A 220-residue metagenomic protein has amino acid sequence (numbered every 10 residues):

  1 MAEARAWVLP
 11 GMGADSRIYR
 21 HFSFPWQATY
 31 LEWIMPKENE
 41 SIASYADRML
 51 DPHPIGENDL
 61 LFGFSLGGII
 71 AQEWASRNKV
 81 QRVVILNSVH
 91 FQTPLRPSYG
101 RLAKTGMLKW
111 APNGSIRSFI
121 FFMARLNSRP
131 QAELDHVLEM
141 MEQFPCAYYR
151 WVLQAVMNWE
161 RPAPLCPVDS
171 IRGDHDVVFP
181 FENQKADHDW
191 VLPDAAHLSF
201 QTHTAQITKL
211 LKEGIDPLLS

Functional and structural regions predicted by a protein language model:
A2-E57, T105-W110, D189: Active-site catalytic motif of lipid deacylating hydrolases and related acyltransferases
H21, E73-R77: Active-site signature of alpha/beta-hydrolase-fold catalytic machinery across serine- and Asp/Cys-nucleophile hydrolases
M35-P36, H175, P193-L198: Histidine-bearing beta->alpha loop at or near hydrolase active sites
E40, A195-L210: Catalytic histidine-centered segment of alpha/beta-hydrolase-like enzymes
F62-G67, A71: Gly/Ala-rich beta-loop-alpha elbow adjacent to hydrolase catalytic centers
K79-P112: Flexible "cap/lid" loop of the alpha/beta hydrolase fold
G114-R161: Conserved alpha/beta-hydrolase catalytic His-Asp/Glu region
S170-R172, D176: Short beta-strand/loop motif that positions the catalytic acidic residue of the alpha/beta-hydrolase fold
